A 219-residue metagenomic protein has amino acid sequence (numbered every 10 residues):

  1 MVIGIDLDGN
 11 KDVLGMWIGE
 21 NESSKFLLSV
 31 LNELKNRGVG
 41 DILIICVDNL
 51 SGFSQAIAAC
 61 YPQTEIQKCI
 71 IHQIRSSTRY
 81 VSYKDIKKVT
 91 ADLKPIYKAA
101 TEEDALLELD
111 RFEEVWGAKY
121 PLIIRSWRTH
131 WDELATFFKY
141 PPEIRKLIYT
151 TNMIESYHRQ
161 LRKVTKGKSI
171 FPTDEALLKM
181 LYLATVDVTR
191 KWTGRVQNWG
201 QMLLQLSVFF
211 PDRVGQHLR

Functional and structural regions predicted by a protein language model:
M1-V47, S51, Q55, C60-Q63 (+1 more regions): RNase H-like nuclease fold core
I3, M16, R37, C69 (+5 more regions): Flexible, active-site-adjacent loop/turn segments at secondary-structure boundaries
W17-N21, K35, V81-K88, A99: A detector of single, family-specific signature residues that are central to catalytic or substrate-handling motifs
S24-L28, V47-S54, Y83-T90, E102 (+5 more regions): Amphipathic alpha-helical transducer elements in NTP-driven molecular machines
E33-R37, A56, C60, Y80 (+3 more regions): Mid-sequence acidic-hydrophobic segments that form the walls of catalytic/ligand-binding cavities or oligomerization
I44-S51, A56-D92: Conserved beta-strand -> loop -> alpha-helix junction used to position metal-binding or nucleic-acid-contacting
P62, P95-R219: Acidic/histidine-rich catalytic cores and adjacent linkers of DNA breakage/strand-transfer/modification proteins
